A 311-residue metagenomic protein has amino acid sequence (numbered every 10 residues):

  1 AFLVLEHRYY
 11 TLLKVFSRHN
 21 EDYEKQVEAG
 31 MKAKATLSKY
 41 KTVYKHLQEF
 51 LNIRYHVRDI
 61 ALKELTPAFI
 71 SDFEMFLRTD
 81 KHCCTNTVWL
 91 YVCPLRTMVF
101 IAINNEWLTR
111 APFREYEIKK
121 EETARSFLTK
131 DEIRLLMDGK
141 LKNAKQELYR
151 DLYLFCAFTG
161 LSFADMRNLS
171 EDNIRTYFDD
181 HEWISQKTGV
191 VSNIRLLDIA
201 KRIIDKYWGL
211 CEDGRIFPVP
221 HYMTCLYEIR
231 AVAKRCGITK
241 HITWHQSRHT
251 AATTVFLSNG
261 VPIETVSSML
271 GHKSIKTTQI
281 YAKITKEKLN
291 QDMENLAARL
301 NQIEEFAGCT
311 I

Functional and structural regions predicted by a protein language model:
A35, T42-I53, I60, A68-S71 (+2 more regions): N-terminal DNA-binding recognition helix of tyrosine site-specific recombinases/integrases
T85, W89-Y91, L108, P112-F163 (+1 more regions): Basic, Lys/Arg- and aromatic-enriched nucleic-acid-binding interface segment
E117, T123-S126, E132, T159 (+1 more regions): Conserved tyrosine-mediated DNA breakage-rejoining catalytic core shared by Y-recombinases
E122, Q186-K206, C211-A231: C-terminal catalytic core of Y-nucleophile DNA break-rejoin enzymes
F127, S185-G189, K201, Y222 (+1 more regions): Catalytic-site neighborhood detector that most strongly recognizes the C-terminal catalytic loop/helix of tyrosine
L154, F158-D165, R248-K273, I280: C-terminal catalytic core of tyrosine-transesterase DNA break-rejoin enzymes
N173-F178, T239-K240, G260-I280, Q291 (+1 more regions): Short, polar N-cap/turn motifs at the start of nucleic acid-interacting alpha helices
L210, L296-I311: C-terminal secondary-structure termini that scaffold catalytic or DNA-interacting sites
